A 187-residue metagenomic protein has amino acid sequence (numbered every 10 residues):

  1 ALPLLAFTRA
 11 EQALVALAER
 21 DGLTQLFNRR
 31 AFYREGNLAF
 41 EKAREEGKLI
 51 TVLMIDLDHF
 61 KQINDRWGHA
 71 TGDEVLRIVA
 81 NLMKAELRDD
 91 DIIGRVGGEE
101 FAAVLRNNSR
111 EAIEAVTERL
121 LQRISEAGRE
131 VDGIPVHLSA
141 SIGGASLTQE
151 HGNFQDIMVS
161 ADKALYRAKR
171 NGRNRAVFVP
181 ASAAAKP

Functional and structural regions predicted by a protein language model:
A1-L23, R30-E41, D91-I92, V104: Signal-transducing coiled-coil linker helices
V15-R34, I55-H69, R77: Conserved nucleotide-binding and Mg2+-coordinating catalytic segments in signaling enzymes
E35-W67, M83, G94: Active-site-proximal structural segments of metal-dependent nucleotidyl cyclase/transferase enzymes
K61, L76, L82-K84, G94 (+2 more regions): Short beta-strand->loop micro-motif that forms the acidic, two-metal-ion catalytic signature in nucleotide-processing
T71-I92, E100, R119, I124: Active-site-proximal alpha-helical element of nucleotidyl cyclase-like catalytic domains and analogous helices
A80-N81, A112-E130, S160-D162: Alpha-helical scaffold within the catalytic cores of cyclic-nucleotide enzymes
I92-R95, V136: A short pre-motif secondary-structure segment
E114, D132, L147-P187: Catalytic-core segments of nucleotide cyclases and related cyclic-nucleotide turnover enzymes
